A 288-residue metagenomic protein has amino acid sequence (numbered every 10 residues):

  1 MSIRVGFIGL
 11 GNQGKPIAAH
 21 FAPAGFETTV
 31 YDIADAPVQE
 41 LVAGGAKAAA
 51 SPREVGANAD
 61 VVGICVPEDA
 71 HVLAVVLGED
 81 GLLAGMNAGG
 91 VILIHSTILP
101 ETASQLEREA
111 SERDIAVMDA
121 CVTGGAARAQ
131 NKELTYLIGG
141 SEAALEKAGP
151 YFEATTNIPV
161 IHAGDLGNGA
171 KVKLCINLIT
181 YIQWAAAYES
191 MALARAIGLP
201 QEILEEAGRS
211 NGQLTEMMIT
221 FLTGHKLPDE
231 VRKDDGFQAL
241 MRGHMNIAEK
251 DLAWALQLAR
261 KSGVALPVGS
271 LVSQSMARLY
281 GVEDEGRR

Functional and structural regions predicted by a protein language model:
M1-C65, G90, P159-H162, A196: NAD(P)+-binding Rossmann beta1-loop-alpha1 motif at the extreme N-terminus of oxidoreductases
V5, T97-N177: Rossmann-fold dinucleotide-binding core
N12, P16, E54, V61-G63 (+7 more regions): Amphipathic alpha-helical hairpins
F21, L41, A110, F152-E153 (+2 more regions): A generic structural signal for well-ordered alpha-helical segments
T28, A48, A116-M118, Q201 (+1 more regions): Hydrophobic beta-strand scaffold residues
P52-I115: Rossmann-fold NAD(P) dinucleotide-binding segment
N168-S262, V268, S275-R288: Helical "substrate-binding/catalytic lid" subdomain of Rossmann-like NAD(P)-dependent dehydrogenases/reductases
